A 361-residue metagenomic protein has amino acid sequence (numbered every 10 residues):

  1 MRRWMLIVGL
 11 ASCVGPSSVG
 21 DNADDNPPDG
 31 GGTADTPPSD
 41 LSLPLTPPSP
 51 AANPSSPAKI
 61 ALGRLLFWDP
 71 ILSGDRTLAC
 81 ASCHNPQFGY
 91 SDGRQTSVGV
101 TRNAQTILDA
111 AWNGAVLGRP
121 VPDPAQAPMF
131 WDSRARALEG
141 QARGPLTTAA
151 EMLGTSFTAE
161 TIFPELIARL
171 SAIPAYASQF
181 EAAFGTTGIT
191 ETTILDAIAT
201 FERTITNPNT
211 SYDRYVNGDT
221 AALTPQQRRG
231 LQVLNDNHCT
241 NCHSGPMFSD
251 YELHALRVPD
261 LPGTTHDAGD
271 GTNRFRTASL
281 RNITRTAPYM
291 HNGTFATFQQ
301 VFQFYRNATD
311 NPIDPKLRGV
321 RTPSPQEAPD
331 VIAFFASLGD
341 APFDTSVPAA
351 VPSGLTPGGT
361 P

Functional and structural regions predicted by a protein language model:
M1-A11: Sec-dependent bacterial lipoprotein signal peptides
V14-P361: Periplasmic c-type cytochrome electron-transfer domains
